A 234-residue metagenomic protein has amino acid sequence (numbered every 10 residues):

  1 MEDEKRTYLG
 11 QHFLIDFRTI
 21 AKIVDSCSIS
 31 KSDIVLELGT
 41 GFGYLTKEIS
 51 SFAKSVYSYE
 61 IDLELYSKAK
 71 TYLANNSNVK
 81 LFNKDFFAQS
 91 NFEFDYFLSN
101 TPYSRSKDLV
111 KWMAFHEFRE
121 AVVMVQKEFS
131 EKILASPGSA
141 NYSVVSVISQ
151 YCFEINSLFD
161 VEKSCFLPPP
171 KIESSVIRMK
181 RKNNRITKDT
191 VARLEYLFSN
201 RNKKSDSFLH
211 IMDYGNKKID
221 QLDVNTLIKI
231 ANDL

Functional and structural regions predicted by a protein language model:
M1-Y196, N225-L234: Catalytic cores of RNA-modifying enzymes
K171, N200-L234: Conserved Class I S-adenosyl-L-methionine
